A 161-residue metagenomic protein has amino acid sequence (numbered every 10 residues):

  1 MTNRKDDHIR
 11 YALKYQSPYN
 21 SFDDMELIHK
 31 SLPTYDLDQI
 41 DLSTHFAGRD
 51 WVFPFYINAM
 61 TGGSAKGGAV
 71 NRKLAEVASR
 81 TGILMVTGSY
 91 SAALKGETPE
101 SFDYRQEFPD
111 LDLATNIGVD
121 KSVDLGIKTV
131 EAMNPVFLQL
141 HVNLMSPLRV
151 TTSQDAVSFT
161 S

Functional and structural regions predicted by a protein language model:
M1-A47, W51: An N-cap/entry alpha-helix motif that binds or orients negatively charged groups
Q16, Y35, S89-E97, D120-G126 (+1 more regions): Low-complexity, flexible helical/coil segments
Y19-D23, A59-K66, Y90: Aromatic- and Gly/Pro-rich donor/ligand-binding loops that form nucleotide- or phosphate-bearing donor binding pockets
K30-A47, K66-A75, I83, T87-F108: Glycine-rich, positively charged N-terminal anion/phosphate-binding segment
A47-N58, M145-R149: N-terminal small/glycine-rich loop or linker at the start of catalytic domains across soluble metabolic enzymes
F55-N58, I83-G88, L113-I117, L138-L140: Hydrophobic faces of well-ordered beta-strands that scaffold small-molecule active sites in alpha/beta enzyme cores
M60-G62, Y90-A92, N116-D120, N143-M145: Active-site beta-loop-alpha junctions enriched in small/polar residues
A75-R80, E107-F108, L113, D120-S161: Alpha/beta enzyme core
